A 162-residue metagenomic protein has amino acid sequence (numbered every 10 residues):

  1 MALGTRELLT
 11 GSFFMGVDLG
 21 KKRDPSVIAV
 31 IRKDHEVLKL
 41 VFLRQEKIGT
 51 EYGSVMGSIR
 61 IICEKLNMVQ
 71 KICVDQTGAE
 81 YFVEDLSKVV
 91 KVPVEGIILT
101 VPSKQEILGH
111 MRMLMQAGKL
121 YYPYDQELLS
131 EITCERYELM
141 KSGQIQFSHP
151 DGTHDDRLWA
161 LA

Functional and structural regions predicted by a protein language model:
M1-V101, Q105, G109, K119-A162: RNase H-like, metal-dependent nuclease domains and their acidic two-metal-ion catalytic environment used
